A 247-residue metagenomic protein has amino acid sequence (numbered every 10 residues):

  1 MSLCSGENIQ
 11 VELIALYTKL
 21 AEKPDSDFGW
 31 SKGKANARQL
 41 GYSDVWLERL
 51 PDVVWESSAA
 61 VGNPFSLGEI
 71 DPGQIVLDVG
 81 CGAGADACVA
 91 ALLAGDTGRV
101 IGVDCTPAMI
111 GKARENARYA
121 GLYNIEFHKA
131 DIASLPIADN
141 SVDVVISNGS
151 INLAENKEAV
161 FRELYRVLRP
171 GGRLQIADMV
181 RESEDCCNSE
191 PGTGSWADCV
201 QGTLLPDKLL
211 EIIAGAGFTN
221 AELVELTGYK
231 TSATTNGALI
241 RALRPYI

Functional and structural regions predicted by a protein language model:
M1-L40: N-terminal auxiliary segments of SAM/dcSAM-dependent transferases
K32-I75, D86-V89, L93: Conserved alpha-helix/loop element of class I SAM-dependent methyltransferases that forms part of the SAM/SAH-binding
P72, A133-V144: A short acidic, Gly/Pro-enriched loop at the edge of an enzyme's catalytic core that lines a small-molecule cofactor
A120-A133: Conserved SAM-binding strand-loop segment of SAM-dependent methyltransferases
E158-R173: A short glycine-rich, Lys/Arg-flanked "PGG" loop and its adjoining helix->strand segment in the class I
V180-V200: Short, glycine-/aromatic-enriched active-site segment of Class I SAM-dependent methyltransferases
Q201-G217: Short alpha-helix
A216-T219, L223-I247: Core SAM-dependent methyltransferase catalytic element
